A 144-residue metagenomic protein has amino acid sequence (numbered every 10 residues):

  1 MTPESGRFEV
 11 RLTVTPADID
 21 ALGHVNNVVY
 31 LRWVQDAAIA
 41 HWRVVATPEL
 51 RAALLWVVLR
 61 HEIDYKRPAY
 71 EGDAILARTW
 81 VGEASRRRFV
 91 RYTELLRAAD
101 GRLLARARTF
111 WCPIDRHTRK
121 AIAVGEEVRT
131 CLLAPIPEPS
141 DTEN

Functional and structural regions predicted by a protein language model:
M1-L76, G82-N144: Terminal targeting signals and extreme-terminal segments of soluble enzymes
